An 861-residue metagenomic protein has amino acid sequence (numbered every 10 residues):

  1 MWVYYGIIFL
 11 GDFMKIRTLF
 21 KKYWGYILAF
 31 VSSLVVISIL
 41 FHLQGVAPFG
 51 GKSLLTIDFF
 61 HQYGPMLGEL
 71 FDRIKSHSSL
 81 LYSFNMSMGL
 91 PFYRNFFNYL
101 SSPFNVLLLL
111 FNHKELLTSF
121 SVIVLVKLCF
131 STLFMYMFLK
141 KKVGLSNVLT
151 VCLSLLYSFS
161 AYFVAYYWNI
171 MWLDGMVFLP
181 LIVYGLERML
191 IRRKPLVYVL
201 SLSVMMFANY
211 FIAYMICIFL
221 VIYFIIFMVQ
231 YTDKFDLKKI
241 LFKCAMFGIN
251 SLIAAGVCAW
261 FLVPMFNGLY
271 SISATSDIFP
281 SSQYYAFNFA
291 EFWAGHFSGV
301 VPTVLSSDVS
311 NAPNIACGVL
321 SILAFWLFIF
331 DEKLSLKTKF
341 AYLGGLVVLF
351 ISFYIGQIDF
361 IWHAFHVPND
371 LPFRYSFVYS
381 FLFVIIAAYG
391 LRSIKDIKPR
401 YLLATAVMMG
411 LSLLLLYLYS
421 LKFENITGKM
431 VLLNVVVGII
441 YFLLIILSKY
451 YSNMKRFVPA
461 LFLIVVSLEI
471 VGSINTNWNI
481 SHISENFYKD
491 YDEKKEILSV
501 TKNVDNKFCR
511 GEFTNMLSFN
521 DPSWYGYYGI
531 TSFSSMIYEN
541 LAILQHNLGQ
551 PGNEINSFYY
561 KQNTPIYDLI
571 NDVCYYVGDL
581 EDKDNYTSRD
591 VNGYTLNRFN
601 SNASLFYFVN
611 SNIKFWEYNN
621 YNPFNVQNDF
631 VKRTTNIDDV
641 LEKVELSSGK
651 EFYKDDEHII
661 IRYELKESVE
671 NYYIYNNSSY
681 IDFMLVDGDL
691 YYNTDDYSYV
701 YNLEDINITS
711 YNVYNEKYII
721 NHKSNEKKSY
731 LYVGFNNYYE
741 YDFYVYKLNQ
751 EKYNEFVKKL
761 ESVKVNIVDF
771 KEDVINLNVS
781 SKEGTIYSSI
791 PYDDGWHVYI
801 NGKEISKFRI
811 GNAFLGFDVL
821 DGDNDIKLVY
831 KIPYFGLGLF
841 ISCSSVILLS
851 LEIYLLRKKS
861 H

Functional and structural regions predicted by a protein language model:
M1-V46, F242-F247, L443, L447-F462 (+1 more regions): Start-transfer (signal-anchor) and selected internal transmembrane alpha helices of multi-pass inner/ER membrane
V3-I8, D12-F20, Y63, L641-H861: Active-site-proximal, structured, solvent-exposed surfaces of multi-pass membrane proteins that position macromolecular
S33, L125-K142, N147-Y231, K243-F266 (+4 more regions): Membrane-embedded helix bundles of polyisoprenyl
H42-V143, V148-P180, V204, A208-F211 (+2 more regions): Active-site lumenal/periplasmic loops and adjacent helix-entry segments of GT-C-fold, multi-pass membrane
I57, H61-D72, F97, P103 (+6 more regions): Periplasmic/ER-lumenal interhelical loops and adjacent helix-loop junctions in multi-pass membrane proteins
R193, I212, F340-F360, H366-E493 (+2 more regions): Contiguous transmembrane helix-bundle modules in multi-pass membrane proteins
D233-A245, L327-I358, Y401-L402: Membrane-interface helix-loop-helix junctions at transmembrane boundaries of multi-pass membrane enzymes, predominantly
V465-Y488, V500-I570, S601-F630, T634 (+2 more regions): Extracytoplasmic/lumenal acceptor-recognition loop(s) of multi-pass membrane glycoenzymes
